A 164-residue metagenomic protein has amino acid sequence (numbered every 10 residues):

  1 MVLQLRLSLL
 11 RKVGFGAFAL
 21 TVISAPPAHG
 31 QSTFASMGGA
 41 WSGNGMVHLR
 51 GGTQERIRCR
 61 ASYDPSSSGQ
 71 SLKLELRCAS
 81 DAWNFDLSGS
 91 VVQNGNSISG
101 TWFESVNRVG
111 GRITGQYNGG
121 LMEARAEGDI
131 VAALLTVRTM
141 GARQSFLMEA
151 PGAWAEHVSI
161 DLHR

Functional and structural regions predicted by a protein language model:
M1-Q4, A142, R164: Generic preference for hydrophobic/aromatic residues in regular secondary structure cores
V2-F15: Bacterial N-terminal signal peptides that target proteins for export
K12-S24: Bacterial N-terminal signal peptides
V13-G16, S32, Q144: Short non-domain terminal segments
P26-G30: Sec/Tat signal peptide C-region and signal peptidase I cleavage site
Q31-M140, L147-R164: Central antiparallel beta-sheet cores of small beta-barrel/beta-sandwich binding domains
